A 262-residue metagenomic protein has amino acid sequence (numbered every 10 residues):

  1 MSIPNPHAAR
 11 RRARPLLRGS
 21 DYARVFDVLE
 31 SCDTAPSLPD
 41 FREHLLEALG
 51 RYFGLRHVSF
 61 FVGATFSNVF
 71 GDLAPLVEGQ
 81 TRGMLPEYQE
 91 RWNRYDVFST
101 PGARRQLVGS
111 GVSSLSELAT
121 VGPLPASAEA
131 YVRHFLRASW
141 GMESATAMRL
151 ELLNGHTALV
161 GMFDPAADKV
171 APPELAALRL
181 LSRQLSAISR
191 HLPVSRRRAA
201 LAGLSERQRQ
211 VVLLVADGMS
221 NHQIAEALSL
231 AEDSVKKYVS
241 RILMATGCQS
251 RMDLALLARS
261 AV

Functional and structural regions predicted by a protein language model:
R10-S20, D27-P36, D40-A167: Regulatory input/activation interfaces that engage signals or partners
D27, R209-Q210, D253: Pre-recognition alpha-helix immediately N-terminal to the DNA-recognition helix within helix-turn-helix or winged-helix
F163-L178: Regulatory loop-to-helix N-cap segments in sensory/regulatory domains that couple ligand/signal detection
R179-S186: Allosteric cytosolic regulatory segments
H191-Q210: Regulatory hinge/linker segments at domain boundaries that couple sensory/effector modules to output domains
V212-M219, A258: Short helix-to-turn junction characteristic of helix-turn-helix DNA-binding domains, especially the helix
G218-D253: Recognition helix of helix-turn-helix DNA-binding domains
L256-V262: Intrinsically disordered, low-complexity basic tails/linkers immediately adjacent to helix-turn-helix/homeobox/MYB/SANT
